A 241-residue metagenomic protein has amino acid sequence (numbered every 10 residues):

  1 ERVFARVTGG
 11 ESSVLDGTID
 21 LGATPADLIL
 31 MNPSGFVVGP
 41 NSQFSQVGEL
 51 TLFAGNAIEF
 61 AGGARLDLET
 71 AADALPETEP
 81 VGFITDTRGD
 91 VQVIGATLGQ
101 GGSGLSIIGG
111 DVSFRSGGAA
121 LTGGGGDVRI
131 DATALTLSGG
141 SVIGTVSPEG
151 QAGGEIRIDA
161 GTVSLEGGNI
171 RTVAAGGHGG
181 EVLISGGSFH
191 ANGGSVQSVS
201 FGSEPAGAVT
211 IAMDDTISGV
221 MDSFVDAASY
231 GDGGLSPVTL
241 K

Functional and structural regions predicted by a protein language model:
E1-G125, D131, T136-S141, V146: Solvent-exposed adhesion/ligand-recognition segments of exported proteins
A5, G17, A64-L66, D73 (+12 more regions): Residue-level marker of intrinsically disordered, low-complexity segments enriched for small/polar residues
G10, N32-F36, N41, D111 (+6 more regions): Short amphipathic alpha-helical surface micro-motifs
G55, A96, G110, G117 (+9 more regions): Solvent-exposed loop/turn tips at the surfaces of repeat/solenoid architectures
E59, S113-F114, A134-G139, Q151-A152 (+6 more regions): Short loop/beta submotifs within extracellular cysteine-rich repeat domains
A96-T97, A120-L121, I143-Q151, I170-G177 (+2 more regions): Tandem-repeat/low-complexity and Cys-motif detector
G102-L105, T122-A132, G150-G161, G176-G187 (+2 more regions): Glycine-centered small-residue motifs that form tight turns and secondary-structure capping sites at repeat-unit
